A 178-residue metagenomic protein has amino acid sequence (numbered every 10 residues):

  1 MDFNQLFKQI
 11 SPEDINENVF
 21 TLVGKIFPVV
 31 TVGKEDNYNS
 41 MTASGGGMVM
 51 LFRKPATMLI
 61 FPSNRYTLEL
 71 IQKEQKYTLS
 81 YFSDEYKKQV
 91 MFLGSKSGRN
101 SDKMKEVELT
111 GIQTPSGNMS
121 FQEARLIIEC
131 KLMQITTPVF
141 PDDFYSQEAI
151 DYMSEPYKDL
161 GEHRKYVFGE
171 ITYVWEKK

Functional and structural regions predicted by a protein language model:
M1-K178: Basic, polyanion-binding surface patches
